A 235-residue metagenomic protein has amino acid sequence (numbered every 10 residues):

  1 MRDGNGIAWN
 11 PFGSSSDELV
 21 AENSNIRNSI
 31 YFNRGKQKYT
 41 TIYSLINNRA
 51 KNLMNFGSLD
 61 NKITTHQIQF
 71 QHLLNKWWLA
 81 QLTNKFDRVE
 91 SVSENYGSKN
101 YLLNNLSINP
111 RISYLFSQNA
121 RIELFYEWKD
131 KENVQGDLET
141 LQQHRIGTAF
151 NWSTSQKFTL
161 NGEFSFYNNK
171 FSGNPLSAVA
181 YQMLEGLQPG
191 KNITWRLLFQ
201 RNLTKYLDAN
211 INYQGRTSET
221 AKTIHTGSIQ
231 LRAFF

Functional and structural regions predicted by a protein language model:
M1-F235: Gram-negative and organellar
